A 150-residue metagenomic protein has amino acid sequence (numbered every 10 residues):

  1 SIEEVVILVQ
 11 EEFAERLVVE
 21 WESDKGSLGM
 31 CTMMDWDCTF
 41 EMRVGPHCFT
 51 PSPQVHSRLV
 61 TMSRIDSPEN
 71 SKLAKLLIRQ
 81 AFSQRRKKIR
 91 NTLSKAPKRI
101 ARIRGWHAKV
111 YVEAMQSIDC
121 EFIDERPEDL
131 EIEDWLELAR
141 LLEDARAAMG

Functional and structural regions predicted by a protein language model:
S1-G150: Class I S-adenosyl-L-methionine
